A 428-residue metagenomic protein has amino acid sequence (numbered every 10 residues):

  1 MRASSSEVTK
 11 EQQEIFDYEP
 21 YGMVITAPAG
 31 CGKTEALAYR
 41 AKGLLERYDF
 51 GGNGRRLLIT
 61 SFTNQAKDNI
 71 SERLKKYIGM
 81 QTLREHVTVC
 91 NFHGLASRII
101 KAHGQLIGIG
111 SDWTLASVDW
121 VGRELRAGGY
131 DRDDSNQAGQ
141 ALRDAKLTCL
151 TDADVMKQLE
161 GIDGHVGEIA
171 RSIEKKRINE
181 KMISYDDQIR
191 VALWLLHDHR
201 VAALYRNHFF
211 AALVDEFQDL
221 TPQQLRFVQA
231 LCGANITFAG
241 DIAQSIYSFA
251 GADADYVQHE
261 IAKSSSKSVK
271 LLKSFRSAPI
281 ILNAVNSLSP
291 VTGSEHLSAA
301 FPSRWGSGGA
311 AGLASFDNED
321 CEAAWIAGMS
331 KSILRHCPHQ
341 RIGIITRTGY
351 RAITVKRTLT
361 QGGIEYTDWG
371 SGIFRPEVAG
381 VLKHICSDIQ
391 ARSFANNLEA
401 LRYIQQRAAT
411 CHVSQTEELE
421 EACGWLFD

Functional and structural regions predicted by a protein language model:
M1-A29, E35-A36, R56, A127-A211 (+2 more regions): Accessory N-terminal region flanking or inserted into the helicase ATPase core in nucleic-acid motor proteins
M1-L106, N283: P-loop NTPase Walker
C31, Y39, T221-N283, S287 (+1 more regions): Conserved helicase motor core of SF1/SF2 NTP-dependent helicases
L37, S266-K267, S274-I364: Helicase P-loop NTPase motor core
G52-R56, E85-H86, G233-N235, K263-S268 (+2 more regions): Short glycine-/polar-rich loops that comprise or flank the Walker A/P-loop and associated switch/sensor motifs
N64, Q340-D428: Core RecA-like ATPase module of SF1/SF2 helicases and allied nucleic-acid translocases
G104-L115: DNA-processing P-loop NTPase/helicase core
